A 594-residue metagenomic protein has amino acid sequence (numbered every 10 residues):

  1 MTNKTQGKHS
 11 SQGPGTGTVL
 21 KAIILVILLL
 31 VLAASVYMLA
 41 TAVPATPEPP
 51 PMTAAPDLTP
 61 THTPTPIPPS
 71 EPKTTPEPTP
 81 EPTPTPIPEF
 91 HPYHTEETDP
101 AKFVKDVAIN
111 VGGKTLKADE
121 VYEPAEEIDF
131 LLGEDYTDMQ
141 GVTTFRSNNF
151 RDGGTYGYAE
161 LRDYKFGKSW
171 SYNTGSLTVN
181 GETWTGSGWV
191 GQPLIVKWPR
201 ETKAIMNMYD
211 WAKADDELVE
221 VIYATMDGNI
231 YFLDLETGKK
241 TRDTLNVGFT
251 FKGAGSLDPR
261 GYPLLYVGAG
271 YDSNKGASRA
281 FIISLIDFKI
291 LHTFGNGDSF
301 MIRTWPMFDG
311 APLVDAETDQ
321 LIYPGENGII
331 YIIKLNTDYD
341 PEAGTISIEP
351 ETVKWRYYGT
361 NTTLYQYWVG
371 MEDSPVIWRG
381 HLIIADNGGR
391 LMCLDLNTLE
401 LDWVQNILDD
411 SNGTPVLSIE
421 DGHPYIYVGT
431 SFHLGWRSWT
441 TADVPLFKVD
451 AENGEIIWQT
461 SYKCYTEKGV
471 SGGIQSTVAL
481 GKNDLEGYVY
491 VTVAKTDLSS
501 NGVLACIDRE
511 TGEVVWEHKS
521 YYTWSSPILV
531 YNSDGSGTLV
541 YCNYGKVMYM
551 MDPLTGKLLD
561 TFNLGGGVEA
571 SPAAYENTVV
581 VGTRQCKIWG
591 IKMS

Functional and structural regions predicted by a protein language model:
M1-G7: N-terminal intrinsically disordered, acidic low-complexity segments at the extreme N-terminus
S10-S11, S70: Serine residues within intrinsically disordered or low-complexity segments
S11-L28: N-terminal Sec-pathway targeting helices
V26, P82, K165-G167: Composition-driven detection of intrinsically disordered, low-complexity segments
L29-A40: Hydrophobic alpha-helical membrane-insertion segments, chiefly the h-region of N-terminal signal peptides
T41-T95: Ser/Thr-rich, Proline-interspersed low-complexity disordered segments
P86-L131, D152-W189, L194-F308, L313-S594: Extracytoplasmic/lumenal domain signature
G133-Y158: Predominantly extracellular/luminal regions of secreted and cell-surface proteins, especially disulfide-bonded
